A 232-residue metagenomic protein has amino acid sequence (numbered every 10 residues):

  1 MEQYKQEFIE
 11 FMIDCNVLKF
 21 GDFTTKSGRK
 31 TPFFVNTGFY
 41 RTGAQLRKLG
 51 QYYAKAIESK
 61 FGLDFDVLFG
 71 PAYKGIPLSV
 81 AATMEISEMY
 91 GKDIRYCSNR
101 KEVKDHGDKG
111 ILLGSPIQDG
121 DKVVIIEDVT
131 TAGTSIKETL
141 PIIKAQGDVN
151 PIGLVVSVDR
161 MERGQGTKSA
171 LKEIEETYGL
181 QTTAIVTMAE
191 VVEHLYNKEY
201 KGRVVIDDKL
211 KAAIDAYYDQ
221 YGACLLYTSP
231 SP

Functional and structural regions predicted by a protein language model:
M1, K5, T42-L46, G50 (+4 more regions): Generic structural signal for well-ordered, non-membrane alpha-helical segments in soluble metabolic enzymes
M1-F61: Active-site-facing substrate-recognition patch
F23, K30-P32, A72, P77 (+4 more regions): Gly/Ser/Thr-rich beta-alpha loop segments that engage phosphate groups in nucleotides
K30, E190-V191: Short connector loops at secondary-structure junctions
G43, R47-G110: Conserved PRPP/pyrophosphate-binding segment of the phosphoribosyltransferase/PRPP-pathway fold
C97, V103-K104, D108-A189, N197: PRPP/pyrophosphate-binding module of the type I phosphoribosyltransferase fold
L195-L226: Acidic/histidine-enriched, glycine/proline-rich intrinsically disordered or flexible terminal extensions
Y227-P232: Conserved small/polar residues in nucleotide/adenosyl-binding loops
